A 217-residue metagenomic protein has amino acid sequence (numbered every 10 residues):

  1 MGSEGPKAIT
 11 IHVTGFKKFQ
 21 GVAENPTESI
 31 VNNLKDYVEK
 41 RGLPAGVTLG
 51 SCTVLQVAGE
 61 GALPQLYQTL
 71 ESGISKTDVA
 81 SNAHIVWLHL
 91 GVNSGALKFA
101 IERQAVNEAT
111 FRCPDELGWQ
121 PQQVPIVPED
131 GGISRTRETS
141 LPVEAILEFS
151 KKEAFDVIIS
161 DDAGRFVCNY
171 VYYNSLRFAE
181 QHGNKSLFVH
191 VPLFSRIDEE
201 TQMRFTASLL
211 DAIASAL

Functional and structural regions predicted by a protein language model:
M1-A163, L176-Q181, Q202-F205, D211-L217: N-terminal catalytic or cofactor-binding beta/alpha core of small enzyme domains
G164-C168, L193: Small/polar glycine-rich anion-binding or flexible loop at a beta-alpha turn
N169-L176: Hydrophobic, aromatic-enriched interface-forming segments
A179, H190-F194: An accessory alpha-helical subdomain
R196-T201: Short terminal or interdomain "cap/linker" segment that borders an active site or interface and mediates
